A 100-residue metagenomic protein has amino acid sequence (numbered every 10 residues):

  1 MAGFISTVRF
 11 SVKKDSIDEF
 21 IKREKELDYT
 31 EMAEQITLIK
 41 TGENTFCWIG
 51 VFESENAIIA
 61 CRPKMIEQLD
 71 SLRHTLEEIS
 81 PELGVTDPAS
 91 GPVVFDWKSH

Functional and structural regions predicted by a protein language model:
M1-D70, H74-H100: Short S/T/G/P-rich N-terminal loop/turn motif that feeds into the first structured element of a domain
